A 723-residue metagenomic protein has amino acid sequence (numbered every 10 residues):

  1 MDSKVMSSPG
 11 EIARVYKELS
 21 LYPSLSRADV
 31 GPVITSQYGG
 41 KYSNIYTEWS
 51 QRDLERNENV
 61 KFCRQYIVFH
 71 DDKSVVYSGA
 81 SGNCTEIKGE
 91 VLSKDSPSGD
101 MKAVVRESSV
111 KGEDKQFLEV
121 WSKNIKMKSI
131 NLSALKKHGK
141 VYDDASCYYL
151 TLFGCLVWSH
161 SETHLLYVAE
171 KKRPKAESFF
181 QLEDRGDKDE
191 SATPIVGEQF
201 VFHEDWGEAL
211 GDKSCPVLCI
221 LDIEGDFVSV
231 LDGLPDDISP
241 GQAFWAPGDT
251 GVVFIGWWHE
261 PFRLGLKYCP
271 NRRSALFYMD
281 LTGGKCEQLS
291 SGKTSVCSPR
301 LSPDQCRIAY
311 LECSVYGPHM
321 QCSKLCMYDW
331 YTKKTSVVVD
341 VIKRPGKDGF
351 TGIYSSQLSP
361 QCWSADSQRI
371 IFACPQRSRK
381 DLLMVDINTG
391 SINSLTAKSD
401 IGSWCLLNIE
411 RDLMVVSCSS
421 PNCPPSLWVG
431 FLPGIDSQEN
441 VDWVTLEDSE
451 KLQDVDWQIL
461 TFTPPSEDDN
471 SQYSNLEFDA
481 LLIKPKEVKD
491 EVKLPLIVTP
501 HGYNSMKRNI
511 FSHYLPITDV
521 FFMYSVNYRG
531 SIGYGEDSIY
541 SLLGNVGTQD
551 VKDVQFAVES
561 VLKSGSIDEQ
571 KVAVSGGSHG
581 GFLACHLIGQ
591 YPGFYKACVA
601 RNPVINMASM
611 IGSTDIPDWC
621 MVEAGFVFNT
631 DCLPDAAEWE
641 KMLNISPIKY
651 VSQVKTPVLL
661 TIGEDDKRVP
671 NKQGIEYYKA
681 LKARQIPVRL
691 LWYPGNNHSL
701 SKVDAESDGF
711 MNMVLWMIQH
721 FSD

Functional and structural regions predicted by a protein language model:
S24-Y46, S81-S108, L135-H164, H203-E208 (+10 more regions): Conserved beta-propeller blade repeats
Y46-S81, V110-K126: Beta-propeller domains
S50-R56, E107-E113, K172-K175, H259-F262 (+3 more regions): Short glycine/acidic-enriched loop and turn motifs that connect beta-strands
E55-R64, E170-E224, W257-F277, S323-Y328 (+4 more regions): Predominantly five- to eight-bladed beta-propeller fold
V68-H70, W121-K123, L221, M279 (+4 more regions): Hydrophobic/aromatic beta-strand positions that recur at structurally equivalent sites within the blades
G89, K115-E119, K123-S159, T163 (+1 more regions): Asp-box/WD-like beta-propeller blade repeats and closely related beta-sheet repeat scaffolds
E447-S578, L583, G612: Cap/lid segment of the alpha/beta-hydrolase catalytic domain
S525-D723: Active-site-proximal cap/loop segments of hydrolase catalytic domains
